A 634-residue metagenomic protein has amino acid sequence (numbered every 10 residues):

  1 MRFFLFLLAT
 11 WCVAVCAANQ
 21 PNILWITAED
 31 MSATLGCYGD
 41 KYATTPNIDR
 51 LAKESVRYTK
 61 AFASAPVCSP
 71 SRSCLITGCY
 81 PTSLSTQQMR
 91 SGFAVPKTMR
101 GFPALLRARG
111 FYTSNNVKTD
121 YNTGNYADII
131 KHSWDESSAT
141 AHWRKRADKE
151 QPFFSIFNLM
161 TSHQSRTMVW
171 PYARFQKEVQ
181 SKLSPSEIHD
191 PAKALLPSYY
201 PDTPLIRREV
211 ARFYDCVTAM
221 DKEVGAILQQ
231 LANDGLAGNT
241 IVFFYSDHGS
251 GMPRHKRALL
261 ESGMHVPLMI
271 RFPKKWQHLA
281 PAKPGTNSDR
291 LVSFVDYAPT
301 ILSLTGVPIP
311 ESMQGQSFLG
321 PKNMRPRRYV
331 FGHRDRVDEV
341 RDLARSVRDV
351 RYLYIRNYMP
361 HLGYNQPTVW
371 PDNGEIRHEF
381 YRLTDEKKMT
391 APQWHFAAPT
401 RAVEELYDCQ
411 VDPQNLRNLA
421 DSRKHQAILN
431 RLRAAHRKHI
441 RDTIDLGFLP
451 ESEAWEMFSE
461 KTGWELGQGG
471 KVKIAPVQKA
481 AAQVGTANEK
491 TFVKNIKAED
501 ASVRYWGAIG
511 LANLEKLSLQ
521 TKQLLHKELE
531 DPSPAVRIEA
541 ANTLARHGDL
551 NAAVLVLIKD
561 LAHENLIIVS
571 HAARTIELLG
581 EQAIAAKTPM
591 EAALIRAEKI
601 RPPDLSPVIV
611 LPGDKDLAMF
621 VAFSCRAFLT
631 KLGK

Functional and structural regions predicted by a protein language model:
R2, V15-P399, P413-A434: Formylglycine-dependent sulfatase
F3-C12: Sec-dependent N-terminal signal peptides
F6, C37, S91, F213 (+5 more regions): Generic anion/oxyanion-binding catalytic loop in active/binding sites
C12-A14, P46, H142, Q151 (+3 more regions): Amphipathic alpha-helical interaction segments
N19-P21, A28, R57, H265 (+3 more regions): Long, internal low-complexity/basic segments
